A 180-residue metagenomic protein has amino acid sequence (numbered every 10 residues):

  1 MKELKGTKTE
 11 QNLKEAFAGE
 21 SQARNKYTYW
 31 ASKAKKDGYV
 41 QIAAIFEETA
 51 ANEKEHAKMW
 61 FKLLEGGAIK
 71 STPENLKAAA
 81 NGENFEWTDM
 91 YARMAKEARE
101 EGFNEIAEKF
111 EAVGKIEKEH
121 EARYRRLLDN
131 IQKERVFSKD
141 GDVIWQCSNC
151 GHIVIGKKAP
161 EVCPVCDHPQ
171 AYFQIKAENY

Functional and structural regions predicted by a protein language model:
M1-Y180: Non-heme di-metal
